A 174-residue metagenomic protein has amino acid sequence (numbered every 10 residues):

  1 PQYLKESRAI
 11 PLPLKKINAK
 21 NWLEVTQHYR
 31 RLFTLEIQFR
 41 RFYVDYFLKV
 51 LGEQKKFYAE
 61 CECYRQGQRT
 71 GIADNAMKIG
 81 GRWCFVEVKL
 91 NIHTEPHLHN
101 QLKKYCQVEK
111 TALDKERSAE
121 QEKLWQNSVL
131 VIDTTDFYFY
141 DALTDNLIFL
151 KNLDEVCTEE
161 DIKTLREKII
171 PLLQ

Functional and structural regions predicted by a protein language model:
P1-S128, D136-L173: A short, conserved, highly charged catalytic patch centered on acidic carboxylates
